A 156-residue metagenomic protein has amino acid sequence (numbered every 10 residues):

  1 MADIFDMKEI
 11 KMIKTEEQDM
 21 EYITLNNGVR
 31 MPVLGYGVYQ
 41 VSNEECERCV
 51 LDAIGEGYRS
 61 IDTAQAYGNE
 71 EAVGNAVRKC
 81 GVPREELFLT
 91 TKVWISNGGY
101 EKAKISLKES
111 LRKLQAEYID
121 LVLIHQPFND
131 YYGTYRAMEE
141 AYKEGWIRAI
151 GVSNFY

Functional and structural regions predicted by a protein language model:
D3-L87: N-terminal binding-site loop/beta-alpha segment at the start of enzyme catalytic domains that lines or forms
L25, L34, L51, L87-L89 (+3 more regions): Generic detector of leucine side chains in alpha-helical contexts
M31-G35, R59-S60, E86-K92, Y118-L123 (+1 more regions): Structural preference for beta-strand elements that scaffold enzyme active sites
Y39-V41, A64-A66, K92-S96, I124-P127 (+1 more regions): Active-site beta-loop-alpha junctions enriched in small/polar residues
V77, V93, M138-A141: Hydrophobic positions in alpha-helices of CheY-like receiver
G98-Y156: Glycine/proline-rich, positively charged, aromatic-decorated active-site loop/lid region on the catalytic face
